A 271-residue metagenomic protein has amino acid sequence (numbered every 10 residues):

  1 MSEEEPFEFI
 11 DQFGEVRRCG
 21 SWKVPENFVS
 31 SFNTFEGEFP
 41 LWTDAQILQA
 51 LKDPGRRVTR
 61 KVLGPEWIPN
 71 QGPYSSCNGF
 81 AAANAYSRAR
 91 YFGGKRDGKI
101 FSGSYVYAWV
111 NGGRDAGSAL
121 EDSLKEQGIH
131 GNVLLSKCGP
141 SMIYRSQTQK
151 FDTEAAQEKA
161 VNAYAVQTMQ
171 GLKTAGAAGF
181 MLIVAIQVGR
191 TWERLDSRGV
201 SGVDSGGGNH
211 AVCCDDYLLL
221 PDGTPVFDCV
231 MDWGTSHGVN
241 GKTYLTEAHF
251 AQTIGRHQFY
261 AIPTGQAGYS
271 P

Functional and structural regions predicted by a protein language model:
M1-D97, D115-K125, I129-L135: Structured alpha-helical subdomains that flank or immediately precede key functional sites
S2-Q12, A83-S87, V110-V230, T235-P271: Predominantly the structural core of cysteine protease catalytic domains
D97-G112: Acidic helix-start/capping segments at beta-turn-to-alpha-helix junctions
